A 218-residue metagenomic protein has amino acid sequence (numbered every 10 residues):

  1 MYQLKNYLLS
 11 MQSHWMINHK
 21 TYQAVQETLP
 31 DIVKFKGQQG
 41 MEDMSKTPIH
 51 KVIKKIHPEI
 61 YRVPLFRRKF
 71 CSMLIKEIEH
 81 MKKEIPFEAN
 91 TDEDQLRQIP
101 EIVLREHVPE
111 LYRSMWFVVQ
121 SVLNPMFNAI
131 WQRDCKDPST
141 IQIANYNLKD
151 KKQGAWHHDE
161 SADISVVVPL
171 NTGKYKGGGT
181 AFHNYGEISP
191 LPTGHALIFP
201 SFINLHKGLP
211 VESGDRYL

Functional and structural regions predicted by a protein language model:
M1-K55: Intrinsically disordered terminal extensions flanking catalytic oxygenase cores
I17, A24, H57-P58, R62 (+5 more regions): Short, functionally important structural connectors and interaction interfaces within domains
D31, F35-R133: Non-heme Fe(II)/2-oxoglutarate
F117-L218: Catalytic core of non-heme Fe(II) oxygenases with the double-stranded beta-helix
